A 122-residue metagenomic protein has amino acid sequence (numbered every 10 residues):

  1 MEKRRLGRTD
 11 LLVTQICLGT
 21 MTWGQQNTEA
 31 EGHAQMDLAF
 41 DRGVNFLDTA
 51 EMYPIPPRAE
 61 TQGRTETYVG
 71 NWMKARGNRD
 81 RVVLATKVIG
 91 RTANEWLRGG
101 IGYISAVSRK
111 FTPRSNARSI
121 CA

Functional and structural regions predicted by a protein language model:
M1-V83: N-terminal binding-site loop/beta-alpha segment at the start of enzyme catalytic domains that lines or forms
M52-Y53, A75-I104: Structural motif corresponding to the early beta-alpha repeats
Y68-W72, K87, K110-A117: Generic beta-strand or strand-like secondary-structure segments
E95-A122: Glycine/proline-rich, positively charged, aromatic-decorated active-site loop/lid region on the catalytic face
